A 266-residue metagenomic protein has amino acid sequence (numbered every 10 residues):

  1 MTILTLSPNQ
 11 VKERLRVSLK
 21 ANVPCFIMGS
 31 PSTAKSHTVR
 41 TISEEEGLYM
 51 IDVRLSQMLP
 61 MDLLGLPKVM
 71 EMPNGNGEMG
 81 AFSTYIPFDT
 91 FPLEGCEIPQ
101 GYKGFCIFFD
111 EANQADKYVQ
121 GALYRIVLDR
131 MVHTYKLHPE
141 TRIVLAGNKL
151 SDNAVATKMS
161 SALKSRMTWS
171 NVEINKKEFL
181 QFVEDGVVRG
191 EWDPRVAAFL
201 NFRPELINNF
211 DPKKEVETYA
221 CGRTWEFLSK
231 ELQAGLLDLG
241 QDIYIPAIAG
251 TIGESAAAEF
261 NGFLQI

Functional and structural regions predicted by a protein language model:
M1-F202: AAA+ P-loop NTPase catalytic core and its hallmark functional loops
V187-I266: Alpha-helical lid/collar subdomain of P-loop NTPases
